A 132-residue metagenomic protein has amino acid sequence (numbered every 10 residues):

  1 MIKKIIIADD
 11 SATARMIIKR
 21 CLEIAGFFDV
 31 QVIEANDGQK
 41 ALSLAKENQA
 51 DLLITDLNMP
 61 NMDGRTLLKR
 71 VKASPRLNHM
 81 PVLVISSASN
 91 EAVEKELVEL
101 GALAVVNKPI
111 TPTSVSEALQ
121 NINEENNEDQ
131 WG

Functional and structural regions predicted by a protein language model:
A12-I33, L100: Two-component/phosphorelay signaling modules centered on CheY-like receiver
E34-L52: Acidic, metal-coordinating helix/loop segments flanking the phosphotransfer/catalytic sites of two-component signaling
D56, S86: Active-site residues of response regulator receiver
M59: Receiver (REC) domain active-site loop signature in two-component systems and cognate sites in sensor histidine kinases
I110-L119: C-terminal output helix
